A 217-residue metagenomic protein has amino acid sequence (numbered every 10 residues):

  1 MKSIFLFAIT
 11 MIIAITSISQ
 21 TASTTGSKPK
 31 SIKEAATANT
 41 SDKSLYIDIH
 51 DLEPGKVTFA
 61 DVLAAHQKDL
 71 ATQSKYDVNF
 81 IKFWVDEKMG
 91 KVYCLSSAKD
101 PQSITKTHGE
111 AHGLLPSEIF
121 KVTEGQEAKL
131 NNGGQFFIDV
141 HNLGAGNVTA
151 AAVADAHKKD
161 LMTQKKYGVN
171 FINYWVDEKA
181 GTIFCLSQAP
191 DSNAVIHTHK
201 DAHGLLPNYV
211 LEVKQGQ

Functional and structural regions predicted by a protein language model:
M1-I4: Positively charged n-region of N-terminal signal peptides that target proteins for export
L6-S17: Bacterial N-terminal signal peptides
S19-K75, N79-I81, V85-G90, Q102-E110 (+4 more regions): Short S/T/G/P-rich N-terminal loop/turn motif that feeds into the first structured element of a domain
K91-S96, T182-S187: Short cationic amphipathic helices and targeting signals
S97-S103, S187-N193: Helix N-cap motif at beta-to-alpha junctions
H197: Substrate-binding clefts and catalytic carboxylate motifs of secreted carbohydrate-active enzymes
L205: Flexible, D/E/H-enriched segments
